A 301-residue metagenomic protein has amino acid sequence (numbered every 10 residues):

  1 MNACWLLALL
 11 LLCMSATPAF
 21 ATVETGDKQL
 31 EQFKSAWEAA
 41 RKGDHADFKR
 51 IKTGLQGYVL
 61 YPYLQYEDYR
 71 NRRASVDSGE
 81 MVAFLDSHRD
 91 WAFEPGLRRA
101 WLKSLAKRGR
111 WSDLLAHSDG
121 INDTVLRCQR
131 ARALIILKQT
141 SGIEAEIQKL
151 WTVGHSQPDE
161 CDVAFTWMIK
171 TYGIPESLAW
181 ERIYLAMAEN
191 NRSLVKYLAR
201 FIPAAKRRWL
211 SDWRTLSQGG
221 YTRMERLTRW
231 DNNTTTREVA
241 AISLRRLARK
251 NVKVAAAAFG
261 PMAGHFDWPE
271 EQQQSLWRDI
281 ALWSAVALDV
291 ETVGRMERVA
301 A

Functional and structural regions predicted by a protein language model:
M1-L6: Bacterial N-terminal signal peptides that target proteins for export
L7-L11: Hydrophobic helical h-region of N-terminal Sec-dependent signal peptides in bacterial secretory/periplasmic proteins
M14-P18: N-terminal signal peptide c-region/cleavage motif recognized by signal peptidases
A19-H88, E94-A301: Extracytoplasmic and endomembrane cell-envelope/extracellular-matrix remodeling and assembly machinery
